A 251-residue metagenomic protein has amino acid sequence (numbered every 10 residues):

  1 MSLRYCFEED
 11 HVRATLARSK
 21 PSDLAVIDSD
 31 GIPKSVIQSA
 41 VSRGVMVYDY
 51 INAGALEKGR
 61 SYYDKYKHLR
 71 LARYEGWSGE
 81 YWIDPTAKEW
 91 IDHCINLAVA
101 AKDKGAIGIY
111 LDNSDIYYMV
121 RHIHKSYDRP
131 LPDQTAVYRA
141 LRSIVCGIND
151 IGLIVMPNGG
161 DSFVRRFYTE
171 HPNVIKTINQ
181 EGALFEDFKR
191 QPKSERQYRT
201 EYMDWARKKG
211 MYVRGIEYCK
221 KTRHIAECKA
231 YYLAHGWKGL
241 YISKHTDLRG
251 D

Functional and structural regions predicted by a protein language model:
M1-D251: Glycan-processing catalytic domains of CAZymes
